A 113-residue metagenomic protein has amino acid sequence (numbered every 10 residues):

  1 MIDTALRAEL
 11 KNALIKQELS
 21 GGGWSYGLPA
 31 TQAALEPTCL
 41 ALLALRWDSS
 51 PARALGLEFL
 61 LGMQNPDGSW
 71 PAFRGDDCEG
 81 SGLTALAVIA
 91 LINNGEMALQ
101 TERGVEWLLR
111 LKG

Functional and structural regions predicted by a protein language model:
M1-G113: Preference for long, amphipathic alpha-helical scaffolds in soluble/luminal domains and all-alpha bundles
